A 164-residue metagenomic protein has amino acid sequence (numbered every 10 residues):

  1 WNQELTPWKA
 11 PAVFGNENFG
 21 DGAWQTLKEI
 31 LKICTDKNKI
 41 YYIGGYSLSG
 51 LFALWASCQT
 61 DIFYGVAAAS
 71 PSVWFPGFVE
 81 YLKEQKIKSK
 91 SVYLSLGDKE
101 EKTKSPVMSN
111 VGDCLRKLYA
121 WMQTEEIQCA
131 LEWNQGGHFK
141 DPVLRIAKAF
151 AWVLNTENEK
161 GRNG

Functional and structural regions predicted by a protein language model:
W1-T35: Serine-hydrolase catalytic machinery in alpha/beta-hydrolase-like enzymes
A10-N18, T124-Q128, L144-R145, T156-G164: Alpha/beta-hydrolase-fold serine-hydrolase catalytic core, especially in secreted/extracellular enzymes
K39-I40, K90: Short coil/turn segments at beta-strand junctions that form active-site/ligand-binding loops
I40-G45, A69: Short beta-strand immediately N-terminal to the catalytic nucleophile in serine-hydrolase-like folds
G44-S49, A53: Gly/Ala-rich beta-loop-alpha elbow adjacent to hydrolase catalytic centers
W55-G65: Conserved hydrolase catalytic core segment
V73-D141, R145-A147, A151-V153: The feature captures the conserved acid-bearing segment of alpha/beta-hydrolase catalytic domains
